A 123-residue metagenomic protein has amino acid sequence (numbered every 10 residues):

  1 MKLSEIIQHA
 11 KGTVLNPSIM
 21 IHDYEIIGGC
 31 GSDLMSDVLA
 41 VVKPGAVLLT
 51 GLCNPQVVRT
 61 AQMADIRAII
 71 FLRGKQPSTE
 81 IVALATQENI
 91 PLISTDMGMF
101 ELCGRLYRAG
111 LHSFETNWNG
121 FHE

Functional and structural regions predicted by a protein language model:
K2-S4, G98: Short, structural beta-strand-to-alpha-helix junction motif
E5-G29: An N-cap/entry alpha-helix motif that binds or orients negatively charged groups
I21-I26, C30-V47, G51-E123: Feature captures the catalytic cores and cofactor-binding loops of soluble hydro-lyases/lyases that act on carboxylate
